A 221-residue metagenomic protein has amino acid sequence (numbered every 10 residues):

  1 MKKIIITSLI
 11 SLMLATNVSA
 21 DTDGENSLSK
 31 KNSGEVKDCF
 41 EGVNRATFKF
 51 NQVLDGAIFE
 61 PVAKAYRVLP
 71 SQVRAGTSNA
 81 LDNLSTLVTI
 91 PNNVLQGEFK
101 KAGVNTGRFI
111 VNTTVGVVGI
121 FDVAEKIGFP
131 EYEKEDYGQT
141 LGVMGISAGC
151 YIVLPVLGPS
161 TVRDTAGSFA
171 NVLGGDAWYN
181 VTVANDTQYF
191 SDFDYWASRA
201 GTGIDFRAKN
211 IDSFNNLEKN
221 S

Functional and structural regions predicted by a protein language model:
M1-I4: Positively charged n-region of N-terminal signal peptides that target proteins for export
T7-M13: Bacterial N-terminal signal peptides
A15-N17: N-terminal signal peptide c-region/cleavage motif recognized by signal peptidases
S19-F59: Immediate N-terminus of the mature polypeptide
D21-K31, M144-S221: A structured, mid-to-C-terminal "fold-capping" secondary-structure block
G42-V43, Q72-N79, A102-N112: Alpha-helical scaffold segments that form or flank carboxylate-/histidine-based iron centers
A57-A75, G138: Membrane interface segments of multi-pass transport proteins and intramembrane proteases
N83-V162: Mid-length scaffold segments of soluble, non-membrane domains
